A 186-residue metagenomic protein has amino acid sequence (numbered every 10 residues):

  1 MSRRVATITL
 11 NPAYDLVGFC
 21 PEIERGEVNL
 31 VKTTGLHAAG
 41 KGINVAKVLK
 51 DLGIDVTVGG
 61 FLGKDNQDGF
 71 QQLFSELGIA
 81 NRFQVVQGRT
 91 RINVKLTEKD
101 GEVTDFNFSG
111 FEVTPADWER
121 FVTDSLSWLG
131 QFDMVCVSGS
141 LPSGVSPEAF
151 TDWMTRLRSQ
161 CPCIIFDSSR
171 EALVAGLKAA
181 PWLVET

Functional and structural regions predicted by a protein language model:
M1-G59: Glycine-rich phosphate/adenosyl-contacting loop at the front of the ribokinase-like
A6, T57, R82, C136 (+1 more regions): Structural detector of well-ordered beta-strand residues that form the stable sheet scaffold of enzyme domains
I8-P12, F61-K64, V86, K99 (+2 more regions): Cofactor-binding loop segments of dinucleotide-utilizing enzymes, especially the Rossmann-like FAD- and NAD(P)+-binding
I23-R25, S75-L77, K99-G101, W153 (+1 more regions): Short, hinge-like loop/turn segments at secondary-structure boundaries
E27, D51-D133: Conserved N-terminal subdomain of the carbohydrate kinase-like
V45, F121-D124, A149, W153: A general structural detector for well-ordered alpha-helical segments in enzyme core domains, enriched
D133-T186: Conserved beta-alpha-beta core of the PfkB/ribokinase-like small-molecule kinase fold
